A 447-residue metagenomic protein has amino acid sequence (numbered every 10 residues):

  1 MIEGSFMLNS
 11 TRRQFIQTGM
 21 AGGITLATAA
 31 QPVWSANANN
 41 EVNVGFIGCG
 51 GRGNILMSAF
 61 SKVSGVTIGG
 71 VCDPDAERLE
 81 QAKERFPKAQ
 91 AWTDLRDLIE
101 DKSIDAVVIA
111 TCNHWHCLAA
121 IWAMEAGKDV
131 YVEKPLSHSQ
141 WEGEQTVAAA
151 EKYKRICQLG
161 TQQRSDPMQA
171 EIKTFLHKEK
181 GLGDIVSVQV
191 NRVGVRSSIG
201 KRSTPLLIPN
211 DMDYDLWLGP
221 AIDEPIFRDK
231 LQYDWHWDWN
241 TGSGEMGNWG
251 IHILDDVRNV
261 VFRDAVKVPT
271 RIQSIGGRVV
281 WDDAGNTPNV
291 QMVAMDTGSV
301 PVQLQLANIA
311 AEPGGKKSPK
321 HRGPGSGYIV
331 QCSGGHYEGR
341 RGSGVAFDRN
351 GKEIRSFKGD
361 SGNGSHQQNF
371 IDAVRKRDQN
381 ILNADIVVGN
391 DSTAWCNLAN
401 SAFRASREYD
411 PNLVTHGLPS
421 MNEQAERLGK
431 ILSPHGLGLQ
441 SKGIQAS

Functional and structural regions predicted by a protein language model:
I2-G23: N-terminal secretory signal peptides and thylakoid transit peptides that target proteins across membranes
T18-F86, Q163-D166, V257: N-terminal Rossmann-like dinucleotide-binding module
T18-G23, I55, R228, E245-V261 (+3 more regions): C-terminal helical cap and adjacent loop that interface with cofactors, partners, or active-site loops
V107-V108: N-terminal Rossmann-like NAD(P) cofactor-binding module of classical short-chain dehydrogenase/reductase
C112, C117-S165: Beta-strand-loop-alpha-helix segment that lines the small-molecule cofactor/substrate pocket of alpha/beta enzymes
A149-R155, E171-V186, I199, P205-I208: Basic phosphate/pyrophosphate-binding loop/patch that engages nucleotide-derived ligands
Q189-K230: Core domains of carbohydrate- and sulfate-ester-processing enzymes
D215-P301, A307-G315, V387-D391: Rossmann-like dinucleotide-binding domain that binds NAD(P)(H)
